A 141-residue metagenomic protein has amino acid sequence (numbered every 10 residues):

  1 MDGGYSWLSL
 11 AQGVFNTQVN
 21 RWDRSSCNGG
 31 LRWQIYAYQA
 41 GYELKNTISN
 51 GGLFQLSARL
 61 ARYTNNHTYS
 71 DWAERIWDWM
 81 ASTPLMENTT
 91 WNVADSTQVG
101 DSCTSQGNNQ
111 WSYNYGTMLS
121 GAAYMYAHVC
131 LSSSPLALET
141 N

Functional and structural regions predicted by a protein language model:
M1-N141: Glycan-recognition and catalytic cores of secretory/periplasmic carbohydrate-active enzymes
